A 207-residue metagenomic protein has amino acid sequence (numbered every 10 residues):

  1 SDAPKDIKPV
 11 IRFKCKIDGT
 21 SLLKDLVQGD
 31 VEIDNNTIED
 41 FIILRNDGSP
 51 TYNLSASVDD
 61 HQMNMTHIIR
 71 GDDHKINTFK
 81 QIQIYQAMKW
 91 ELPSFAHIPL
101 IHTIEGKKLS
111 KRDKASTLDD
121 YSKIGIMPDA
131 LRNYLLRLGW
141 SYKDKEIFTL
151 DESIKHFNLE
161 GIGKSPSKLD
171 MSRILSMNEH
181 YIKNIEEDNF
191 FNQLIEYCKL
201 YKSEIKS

Functional and structural regions predicted by a protein language model:
S1-L109, T117, Y142: Active-site cores that bind ATP or allylic diphosphates and position pyrophosphate for catalysis
I76, M88-S207: Catalytic adenosine-cofactor/nucleotide-binding cores of aminoacyl-tRNA synthetases and other
